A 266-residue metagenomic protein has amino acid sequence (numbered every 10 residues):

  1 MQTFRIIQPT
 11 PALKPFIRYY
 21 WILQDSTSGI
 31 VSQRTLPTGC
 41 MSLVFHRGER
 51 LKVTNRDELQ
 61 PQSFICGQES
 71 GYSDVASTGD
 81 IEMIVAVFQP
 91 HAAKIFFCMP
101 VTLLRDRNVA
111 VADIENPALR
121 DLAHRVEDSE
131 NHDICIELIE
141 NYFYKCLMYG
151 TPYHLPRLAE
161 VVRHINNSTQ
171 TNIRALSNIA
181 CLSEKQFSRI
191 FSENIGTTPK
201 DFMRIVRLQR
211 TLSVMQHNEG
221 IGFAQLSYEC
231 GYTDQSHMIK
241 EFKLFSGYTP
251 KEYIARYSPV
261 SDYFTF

Functional and structural regions predicted by a protein language model:
M1-A159, R163-R174, A180-E184, T198 (+4 more regions): Alpha-helical bundle regulatory/interaction domains
E160-V161, R207-R210: Pre-recognition alpha-helix immediately N-terminal to the DNA-recognition helix within helix-turn-helix or winged-helix
S188-E193, T197-M203: Long, low-complexity intrinsically disordered regions
N194-T197, K240-Y253: A secondary-structure capping/hinge motif
M203-R204, I254-A255: Short Lys/Arg-enriched helix C-cap and helix-to-coil transition segments that create basic nucleic-acid-contact patches
